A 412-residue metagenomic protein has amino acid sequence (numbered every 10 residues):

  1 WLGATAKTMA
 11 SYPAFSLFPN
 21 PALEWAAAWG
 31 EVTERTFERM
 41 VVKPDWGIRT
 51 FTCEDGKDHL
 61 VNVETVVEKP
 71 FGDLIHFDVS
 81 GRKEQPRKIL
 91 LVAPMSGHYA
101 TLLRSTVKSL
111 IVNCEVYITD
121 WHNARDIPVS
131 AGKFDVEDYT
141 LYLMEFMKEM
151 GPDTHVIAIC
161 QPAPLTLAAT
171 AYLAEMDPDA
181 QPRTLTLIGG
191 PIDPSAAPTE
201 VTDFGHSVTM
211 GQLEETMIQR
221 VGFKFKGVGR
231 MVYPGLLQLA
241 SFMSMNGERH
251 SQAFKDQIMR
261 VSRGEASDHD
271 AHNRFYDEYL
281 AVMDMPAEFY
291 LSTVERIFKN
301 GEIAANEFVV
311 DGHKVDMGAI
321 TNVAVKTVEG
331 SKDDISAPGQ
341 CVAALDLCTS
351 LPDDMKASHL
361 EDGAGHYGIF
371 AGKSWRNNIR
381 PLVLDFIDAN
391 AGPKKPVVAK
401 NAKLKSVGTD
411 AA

Functional and structural regions predicted by a protein language model:
W1-K57, S406-A412: N-terminal targeting or regulatory segments adjacent to alpha/beta-hydrolase or S9 domains
W1-W25, W29, P152, A169-E288: Alpha/beta-hydrolase-fold enzymes
T50-I127: Short, surface-exposed "cap/lid" segments of acyl-processing enzymes
D126-P128, D138-H155, L167-A171: Conserved acidic catalytic loop of the alpha/beta-hydrolase fold
A158-T166: Gly/Ala-rich beta-loop-alpha elbow adjacent to hydrolase catalytic centers
I320-T321, T327-E329, D333: Short beta-strand/loop motif that positions the catalytic acidic residue of the alpha/beta-hydrolase fold
D334-Q340: Conserved alpha/beta-hydrolase "acid-adjacent" motif
E361-N378: Catalytic histidine-centered segment of alpha/beta-hydrolase-like enzymes
